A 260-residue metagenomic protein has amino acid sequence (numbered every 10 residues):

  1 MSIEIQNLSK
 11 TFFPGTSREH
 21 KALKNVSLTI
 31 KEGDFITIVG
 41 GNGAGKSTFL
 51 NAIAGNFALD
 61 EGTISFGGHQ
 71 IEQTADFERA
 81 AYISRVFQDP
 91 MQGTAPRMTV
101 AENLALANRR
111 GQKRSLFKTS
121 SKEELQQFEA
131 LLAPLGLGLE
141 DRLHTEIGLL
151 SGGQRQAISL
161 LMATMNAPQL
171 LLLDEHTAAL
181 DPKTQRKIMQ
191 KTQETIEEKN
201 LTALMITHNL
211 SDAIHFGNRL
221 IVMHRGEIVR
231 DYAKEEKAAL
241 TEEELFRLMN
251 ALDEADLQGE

Functional and structural regions predicted by a protein language model:
M1-S2, T11-N25, A75: A short, flexible loop at the N-terminus of ABC-type nucleotide-binding domains that lies
T16, Q70-S84, Q92, R114 (+2 more regions): ABC ATPase NBD coupling module
V39-G41: The feature captures the beta-strand-to-loop junction immediately N-terminal to the Walker
A54: Helix-to-loop junction immediately C-terminal to a conserved catalytic motif
G62-Q70, Y232: Conserved ABC transporter NBD signature motif
A163-T164: ABC ATPase C-loop
E175-H176: Walker B catalytic motif
E227-A251: Conserved beta-strand-loop-alpha-helix hinge in the C-terminal portion of ABC ATPase nucleotide-binding domains
